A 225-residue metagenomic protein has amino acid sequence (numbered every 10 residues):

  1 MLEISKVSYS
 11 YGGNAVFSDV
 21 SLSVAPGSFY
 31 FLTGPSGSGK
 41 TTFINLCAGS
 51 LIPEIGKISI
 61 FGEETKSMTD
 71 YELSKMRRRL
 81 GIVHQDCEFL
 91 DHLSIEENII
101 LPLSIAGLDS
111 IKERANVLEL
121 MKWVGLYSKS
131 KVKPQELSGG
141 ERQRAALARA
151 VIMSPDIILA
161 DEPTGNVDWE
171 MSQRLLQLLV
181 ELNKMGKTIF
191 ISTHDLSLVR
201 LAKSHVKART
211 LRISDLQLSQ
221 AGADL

Functional and structural regions predicted by a protein language model:
L2, F17-D19: Conserved structural motif at the start of ABC-family nucleotide-binding domains
A48: Helix-to-loop junction immediately C-terminal to a conserved catalytic motif
G56-E64: Conserved ABC transporter NBD signature motif
L93-I100: Short coil-to-helix segment of the ABC ATPase nucleotide-binding domain corresponding to the Q-loop/switch region
K133-L137, E141: Conserved ABC ATPase signature
I152-D156: A short, proline-enriched helix->beta-strand linker immediately N-terminal to the Walker B motif in ABC-type P-loop
I158-D161: Catalytic Walker B motif of ABC-type/P-loop ATPase nucleotide-binding domains
